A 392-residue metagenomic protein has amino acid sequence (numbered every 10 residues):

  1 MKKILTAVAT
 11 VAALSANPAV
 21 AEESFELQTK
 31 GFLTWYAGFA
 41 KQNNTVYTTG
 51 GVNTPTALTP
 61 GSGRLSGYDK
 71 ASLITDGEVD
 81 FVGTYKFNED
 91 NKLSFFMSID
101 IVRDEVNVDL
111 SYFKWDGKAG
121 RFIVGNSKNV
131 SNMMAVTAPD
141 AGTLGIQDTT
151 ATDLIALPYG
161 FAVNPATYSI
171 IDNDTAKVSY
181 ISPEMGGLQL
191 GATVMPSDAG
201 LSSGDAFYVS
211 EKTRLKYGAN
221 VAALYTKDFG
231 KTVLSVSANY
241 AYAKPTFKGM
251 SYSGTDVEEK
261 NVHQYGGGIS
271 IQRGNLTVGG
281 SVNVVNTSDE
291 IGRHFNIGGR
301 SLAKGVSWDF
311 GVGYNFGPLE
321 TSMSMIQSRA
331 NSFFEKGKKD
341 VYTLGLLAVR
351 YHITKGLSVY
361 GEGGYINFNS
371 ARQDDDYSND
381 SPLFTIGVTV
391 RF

Functional and structural regions predicted by a protein language model:
M1-E22: Gram-negative bacterial Sec-dependent N-terminal signal peptides
E23-F39, S66-G200, L215, L224-D228: Outer membrane beta-barrel
W35-K41, F87, I99-R103, K128-V130 (+9 more regions): Transmembrane beta-strands of outer-membrane beta-barrel pores
I74-E78, N107-L110, N173-T175, G218-N220 (+4 more regions): Transmembrane beta-barrel architecture of outer-membrane proteins
D80-V82, S111-K114, S179-I181, A222-L224 (+5 more regions): Outer-membrane beta-barrel architecture
D90-L93, A119-I123, G187-L190, F229-V236 (+3 more regions): Repeated loop/turn-to-beta-strand initiation elements of outer-membrane beta-barrel proteins
K216, N220-L347: Detector for outer-membrane/organellar transmembrane beta-barrel domains, recognizing the amphipathic beta-strand
N379-F392: Outer-membrane beta-barrel "beta-signal"
